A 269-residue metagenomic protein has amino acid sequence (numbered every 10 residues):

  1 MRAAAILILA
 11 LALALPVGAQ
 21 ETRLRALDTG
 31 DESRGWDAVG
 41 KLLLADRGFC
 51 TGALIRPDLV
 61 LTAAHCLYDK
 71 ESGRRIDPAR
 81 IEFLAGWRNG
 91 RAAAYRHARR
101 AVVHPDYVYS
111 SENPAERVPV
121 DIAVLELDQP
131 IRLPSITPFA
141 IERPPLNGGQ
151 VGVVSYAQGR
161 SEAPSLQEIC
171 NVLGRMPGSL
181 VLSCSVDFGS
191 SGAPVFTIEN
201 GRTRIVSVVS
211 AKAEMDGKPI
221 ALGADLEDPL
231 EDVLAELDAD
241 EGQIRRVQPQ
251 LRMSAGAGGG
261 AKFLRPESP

Functional and structural regions predicted by a protein language model:
A4-I55, E231-P269: Protease-domain processing segments flanking chymotrypsin-fold serine proteases, especially trypsin-like
Q20-R34, Y68, G73-I131: Conserved catalytic-core segment of clan PA serine endopeptidases
D37-E82: Catalytic histidine site
L43, L84, F196-E199: Core beta-strand residues in small-molecule sensory/regulatory alpha/beta domains
A53-L54, S185-V209: Catalytic nucleophile loop of clan PA
A63-C66, V206-M215: Short beta->alpha transition motifs characteristic of CBS
P119-I122, L127-V186, S190: Chymotrypsin/trypsin-fold serine protease catalytic domain
